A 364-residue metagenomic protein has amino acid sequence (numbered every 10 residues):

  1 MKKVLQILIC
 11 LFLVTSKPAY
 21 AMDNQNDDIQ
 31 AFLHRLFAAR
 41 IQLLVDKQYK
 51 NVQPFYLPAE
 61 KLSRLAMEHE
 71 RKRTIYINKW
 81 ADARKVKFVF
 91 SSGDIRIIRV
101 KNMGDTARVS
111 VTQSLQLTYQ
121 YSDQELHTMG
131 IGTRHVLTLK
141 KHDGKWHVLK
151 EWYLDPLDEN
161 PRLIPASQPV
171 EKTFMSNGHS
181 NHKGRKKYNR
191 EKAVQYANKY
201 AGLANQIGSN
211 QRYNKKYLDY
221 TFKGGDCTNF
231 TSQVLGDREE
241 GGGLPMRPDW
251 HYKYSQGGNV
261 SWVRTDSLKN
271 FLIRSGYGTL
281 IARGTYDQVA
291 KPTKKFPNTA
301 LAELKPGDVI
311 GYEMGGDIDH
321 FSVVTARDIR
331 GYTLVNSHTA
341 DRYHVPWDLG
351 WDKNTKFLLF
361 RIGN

Functional and structural regions predicted by a protein language model:
K2-A21: Sec-dependent N-terminal signal peptides of Gram-positive bacterial secreted proteins and lipoproteins
M22-A83, K199, D237: Core segments of small alpha/beta cavity-forming domains
R71-Y121: Surface-exposed, charged secondary-structure patches
D94-V100, R134-K140, S322: Hydrophobic/aromatic beta-strand elements that line small-molecule binding cavities or substrate pockets in beta-rich
Q124-G178, Y332-H338: Short beta-strand edge/turn micro-motifs at domain boundaries
F174-V263: N-terminal capping segments
S255-L334: ...with weaker cross-activation on analogous glycine-rich loops/strands in unrelated enzymes
Y332-R342, W347-N364: Low-complexity, Gly/Ser/Thr/Pro-rich intrinsically disordered linker/tail segments
